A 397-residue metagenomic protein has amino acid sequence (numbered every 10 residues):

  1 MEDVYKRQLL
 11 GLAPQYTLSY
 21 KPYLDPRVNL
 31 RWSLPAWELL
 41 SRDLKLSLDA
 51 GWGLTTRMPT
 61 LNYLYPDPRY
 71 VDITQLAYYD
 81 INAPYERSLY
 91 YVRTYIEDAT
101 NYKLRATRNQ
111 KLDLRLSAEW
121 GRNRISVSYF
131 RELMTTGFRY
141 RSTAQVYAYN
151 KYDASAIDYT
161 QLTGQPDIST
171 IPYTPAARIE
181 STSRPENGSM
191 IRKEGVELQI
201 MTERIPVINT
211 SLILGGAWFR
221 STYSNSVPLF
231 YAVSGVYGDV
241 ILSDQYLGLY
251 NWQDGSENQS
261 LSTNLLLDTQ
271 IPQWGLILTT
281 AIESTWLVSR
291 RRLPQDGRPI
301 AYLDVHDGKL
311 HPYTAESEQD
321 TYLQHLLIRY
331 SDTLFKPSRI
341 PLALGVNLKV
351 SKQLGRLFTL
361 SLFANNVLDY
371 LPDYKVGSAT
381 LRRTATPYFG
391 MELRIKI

Functional and structural regions predicted by a protein language model:
M1-D3, V28-W32, L104, L114-W120 (+7 more regions): Residues on the lipid-exposed face of transmembrane beta-strands in outer-membrane beta-barrel proteins
M1-R124, S128-L133: Structural signature of Gram-negative outer-membrane beta-barrels, strongest in the C-terminal barrel of TonB-dependent
D3-P14, L34, W52-M58, Y65-D67 (+11 more regions): Transmembrane beta-strands of outer-membrane beta-barrel pores
V4, L34-S47, R122, R204-L214 (+3 more regions): Short loop/turn motifs that connect adjacent beta-strands in outer-membrane beta-barrel proteins
Q8-P14, R93-T100, A177-P185, L242-N251 (+3 more regions): Extracytoplasmic loops and strand-loop junctions of Gram-negative outer membrane beta-barrel proteins
Y20-P26, R108-L112, M190-V196, E257-T263 (+3 more regions): Residues that define the transmembrane beta-barrel architecture of outer-membrane proteins
L40, T56, M134, E283-S331 (+1 more regions): C-terminal beta-signal and adjacent terminal beta-strands/loops of Gram-negative outer-membrane beta-barrel proteins
Y152-Q295: Gram-negative outer-membrane beta-barrel transporters
